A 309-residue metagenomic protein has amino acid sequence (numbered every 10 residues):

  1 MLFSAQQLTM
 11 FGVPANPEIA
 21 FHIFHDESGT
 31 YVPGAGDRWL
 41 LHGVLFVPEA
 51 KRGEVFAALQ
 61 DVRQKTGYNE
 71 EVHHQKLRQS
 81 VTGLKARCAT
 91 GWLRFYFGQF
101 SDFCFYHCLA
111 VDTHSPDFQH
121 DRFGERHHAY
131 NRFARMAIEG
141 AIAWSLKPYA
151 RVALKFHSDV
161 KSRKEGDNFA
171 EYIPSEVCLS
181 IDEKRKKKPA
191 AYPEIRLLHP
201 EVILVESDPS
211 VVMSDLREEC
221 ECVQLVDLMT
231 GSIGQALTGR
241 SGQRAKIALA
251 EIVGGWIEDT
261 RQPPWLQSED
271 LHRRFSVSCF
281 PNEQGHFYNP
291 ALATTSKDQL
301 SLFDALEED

Functional and structural regions predicted by a protein language model:
M1-D309: Phosphate-ester processing/binding pockets and catalytic centers
